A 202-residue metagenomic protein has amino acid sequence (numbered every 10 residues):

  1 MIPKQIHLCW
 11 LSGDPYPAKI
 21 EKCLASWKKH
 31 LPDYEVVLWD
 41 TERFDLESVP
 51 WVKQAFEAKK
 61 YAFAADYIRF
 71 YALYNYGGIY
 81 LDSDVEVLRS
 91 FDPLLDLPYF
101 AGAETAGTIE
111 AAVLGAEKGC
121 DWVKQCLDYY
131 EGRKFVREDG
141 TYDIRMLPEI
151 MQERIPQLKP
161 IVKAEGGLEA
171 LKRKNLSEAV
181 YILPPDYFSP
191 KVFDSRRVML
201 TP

Functional and structural regions predicted by a protein language model:
M1-A65, L81-P202: Glycosyltransferase-associated regions of secretory-pathway enzymes, highlighting luminal stem/catalytic domains
Y67-G78: Small-residue hinge/turn detector
